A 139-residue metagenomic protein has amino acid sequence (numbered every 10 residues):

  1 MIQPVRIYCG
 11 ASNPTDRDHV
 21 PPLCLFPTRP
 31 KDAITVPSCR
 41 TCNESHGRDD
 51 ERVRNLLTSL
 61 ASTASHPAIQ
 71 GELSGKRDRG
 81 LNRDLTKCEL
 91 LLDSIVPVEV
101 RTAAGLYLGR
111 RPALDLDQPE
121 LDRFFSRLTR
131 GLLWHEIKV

Functional and structural regions predicted by a protein language model:
V5-T35, H46, E51-R52: Histidine-centered nuclease catalytic patch
V36, E44-V139: Extended charged
